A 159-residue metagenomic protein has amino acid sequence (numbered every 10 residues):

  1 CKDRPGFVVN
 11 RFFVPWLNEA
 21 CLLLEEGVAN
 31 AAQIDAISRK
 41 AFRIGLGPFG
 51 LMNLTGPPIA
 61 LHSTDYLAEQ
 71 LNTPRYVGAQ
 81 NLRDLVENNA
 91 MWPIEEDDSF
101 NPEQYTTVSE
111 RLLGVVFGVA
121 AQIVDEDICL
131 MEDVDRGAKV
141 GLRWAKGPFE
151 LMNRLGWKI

Functional and structural regions predicted by a protein language model:
C1-I159: N-terminal glycine-rich phosphate-binding loop for ADP-containing cofactors
